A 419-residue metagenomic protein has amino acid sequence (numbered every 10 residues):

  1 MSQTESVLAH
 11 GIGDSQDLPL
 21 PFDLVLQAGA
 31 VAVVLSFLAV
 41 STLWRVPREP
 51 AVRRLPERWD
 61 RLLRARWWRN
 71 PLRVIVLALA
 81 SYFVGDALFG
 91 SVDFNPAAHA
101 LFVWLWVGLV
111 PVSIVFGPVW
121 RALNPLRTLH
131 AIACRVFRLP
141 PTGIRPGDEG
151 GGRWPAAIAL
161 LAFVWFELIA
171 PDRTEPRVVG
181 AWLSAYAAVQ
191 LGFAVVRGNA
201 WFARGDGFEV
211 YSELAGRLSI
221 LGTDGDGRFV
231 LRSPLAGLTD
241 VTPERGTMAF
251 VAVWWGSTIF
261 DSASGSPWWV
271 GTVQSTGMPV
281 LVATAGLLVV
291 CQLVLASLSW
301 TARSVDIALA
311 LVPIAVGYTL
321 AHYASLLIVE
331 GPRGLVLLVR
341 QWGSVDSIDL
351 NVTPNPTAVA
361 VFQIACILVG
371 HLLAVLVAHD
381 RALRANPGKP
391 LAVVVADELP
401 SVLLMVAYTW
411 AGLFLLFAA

Functional and structural regions predicted by a protein language model:
M1-D14, I132-A133, P267-Q274, R333-V352: Membrane-interfacial helical/loop segments at transmembrane boundaries in membrane proteins
S2-R232, F260, I367, L372 (+1 more regions): Transmembrane-helix bundle segments that line or gate the permeation/cavity pathway in multi-pass membrane proteins
L26-A28, L129, E149-A156, T242 (+2 more regions): Hydrophobic alpha-helical transmembrane segments
R217, G227-C291: Membrane-embedded hairpin module used as a gating/binding unit in multi-pass transport and secretion proteins
F260, S264-L335: Long, well-ordered mid-to-C-terminal structural blocks that present hydrophobic/aromatic surfaces
L311-T319, L326-H379: Hydrophobic alpha-helical transmembrane segments and adjacent short intramembrane/lumenal linkers of inner/organellar
T319, V395-A419: Final/C-terminal transmembrane alpha-helix of multipass membrane proteins
V375-M405: Interfacial loop-to-transmembrane junctions
